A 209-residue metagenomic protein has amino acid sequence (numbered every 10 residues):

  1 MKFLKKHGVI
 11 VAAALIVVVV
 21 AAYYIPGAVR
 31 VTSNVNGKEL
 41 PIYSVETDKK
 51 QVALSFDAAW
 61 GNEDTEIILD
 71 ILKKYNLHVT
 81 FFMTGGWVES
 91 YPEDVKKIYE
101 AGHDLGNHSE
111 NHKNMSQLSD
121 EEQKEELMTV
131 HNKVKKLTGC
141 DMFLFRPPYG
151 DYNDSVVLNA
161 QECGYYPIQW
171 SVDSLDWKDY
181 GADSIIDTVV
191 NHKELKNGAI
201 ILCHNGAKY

Functional and structural regions predicted by a protein language model:
M1, D141-Y149: Short N-terminal helix-initiation segments at or just after the protein's N-terminus
M1-S55, D70-V79, K196-Y209: Terminal accessory/targeting
I25, R146-P147, Y166: Hydrophobic alpha-helix-in-membranes signature
R30-S116, E122, E126, H131-K133 (+1 more regions): Active-site beta->alpha N-cap acidic-glycine motif
F56, F82-T84, S109-E110, R146-G150 (+2 more regions): Active-site-proximal beta-strand/loop segments in catalytic clefts of secreted hydrolases
D64, K113-D141, D151-N197: Alpha-helical scaffold elements lining the catalytic groove of polysaccharide deacetylases
S90, Y152, Y209: Short phosphate-engaging motifs
